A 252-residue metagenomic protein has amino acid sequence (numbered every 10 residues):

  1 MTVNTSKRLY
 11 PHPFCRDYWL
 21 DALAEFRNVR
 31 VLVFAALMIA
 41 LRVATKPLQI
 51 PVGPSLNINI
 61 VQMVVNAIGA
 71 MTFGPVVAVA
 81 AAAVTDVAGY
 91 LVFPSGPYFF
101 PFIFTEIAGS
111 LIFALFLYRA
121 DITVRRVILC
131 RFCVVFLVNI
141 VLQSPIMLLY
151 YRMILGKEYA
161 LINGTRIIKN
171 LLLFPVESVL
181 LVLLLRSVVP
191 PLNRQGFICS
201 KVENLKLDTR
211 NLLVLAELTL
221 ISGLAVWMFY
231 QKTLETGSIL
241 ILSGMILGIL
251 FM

Functional and structural regions predicted by a protein language model:
T2-D21, P101-V141: Alpha-helical transmembrane segments and their immediate juxtamembrane flanks in integral membrane proteins
T2-T72, V76-A81, P97, G223 (+1 more regions): Hydrophobic transmembrane alpha-helices
I39-V43, D86, E106, F136: Residue-level recognition of pore/gate-forming positions within transmembrane alpha-helices of multi-pass
V43-P47, A67-I68, V87-L91, L111-L115 (+1 more regions): Alpha-helical transmembrane segments of multipass membrane proteins
P47-N57, V61, P94-P101, A120-G248: Membrane-embedded alpha-helical hairpins and interfacial helices in multi-pass inner-membrane proteins
Q62-N66, T105-S110, E177: Hydrophobic core segments of transmembrane alpha-helices in multi-pass, intramembrane catalytic enzymes
F73-G74, T85-F93: Interfacial segments of multi-pass membrane proteins
L250-M252: Membrane-helix interfacial anchor on the cytosolic side
